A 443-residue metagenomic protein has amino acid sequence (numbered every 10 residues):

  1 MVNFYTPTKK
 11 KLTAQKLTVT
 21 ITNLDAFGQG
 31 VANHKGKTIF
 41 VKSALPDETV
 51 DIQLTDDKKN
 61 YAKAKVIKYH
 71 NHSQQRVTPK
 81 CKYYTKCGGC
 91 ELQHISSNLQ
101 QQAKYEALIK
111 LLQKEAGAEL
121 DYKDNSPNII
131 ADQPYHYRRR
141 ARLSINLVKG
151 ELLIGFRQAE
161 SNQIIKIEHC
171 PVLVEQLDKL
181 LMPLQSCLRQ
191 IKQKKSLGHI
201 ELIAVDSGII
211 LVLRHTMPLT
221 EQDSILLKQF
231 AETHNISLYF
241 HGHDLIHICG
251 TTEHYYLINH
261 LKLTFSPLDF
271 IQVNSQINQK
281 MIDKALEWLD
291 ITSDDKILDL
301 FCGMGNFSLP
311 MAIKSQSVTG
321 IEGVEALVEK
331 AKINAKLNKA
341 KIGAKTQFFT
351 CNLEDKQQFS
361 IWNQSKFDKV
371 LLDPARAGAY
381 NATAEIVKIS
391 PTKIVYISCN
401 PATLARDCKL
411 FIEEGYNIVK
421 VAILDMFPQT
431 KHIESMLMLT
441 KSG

Functional and structural regions predicted by a protein language model:
M1-Y83, F348, L353: Terminal RNA-binding accessory module
V2-L17, N23-A26, Q190, T216-G443: Rossmann-like S-adenosyl-L-methionine
G30-K35, G155-A159, A331, M438: Short, acidic/hydrophobic/Gly-rich beta-strand patch recurrent on exposed beta strands that often constitutes part
D51-Q53, R142, L298: Hydrophobic beta-strand signal
Q53-D57, S144-V148, I203-V205, S442: Short beta-strand micro-motifs enriched in acidic
I67-P79, G88-Q193, L197: Extended interfacial segments that mediate partner engagement and assembly in macromolecular machines
S126-P134, H199-L202, H243-I246, I423-M426: Short, solvent-exposed loop/turn elements at beta->coil junctions and helix N-caps that rim active or binding pockets
